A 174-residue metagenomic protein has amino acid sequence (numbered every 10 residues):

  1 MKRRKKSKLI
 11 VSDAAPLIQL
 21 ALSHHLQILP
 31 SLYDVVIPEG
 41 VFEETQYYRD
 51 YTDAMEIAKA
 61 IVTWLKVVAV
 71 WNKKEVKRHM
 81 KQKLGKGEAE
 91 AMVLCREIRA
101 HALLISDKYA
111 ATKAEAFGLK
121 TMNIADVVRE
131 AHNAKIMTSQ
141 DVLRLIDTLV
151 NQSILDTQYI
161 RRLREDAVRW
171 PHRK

Functional and structural regions predicted by a protein language model:
R3-A102, K108, E115-L119, L145-I146 (+1 more regions): Active-site-proximal, substrate-binding regions of enzyme catalytic domains and RNA-binding/basic surfaces
Q82-K83, I136-D141: Short, surface-exposed amphipathic charged segments that create phosphate/polyanion-binding patches used for binding
S106, I124-A125: Short beta->alpha connector loops at strand-helix junctions that form conserved, small/polar/Pro-enriched
A110-A111, R129: Positions that flank functional sites
A114-E115, N133-A134, V150-N151: Short Asp/Glu-rich motifs
A125-I136: Short alpha-helix plus adjacent loop in nuclease-associated cores
S139-T157: A late-sequence structural motif
